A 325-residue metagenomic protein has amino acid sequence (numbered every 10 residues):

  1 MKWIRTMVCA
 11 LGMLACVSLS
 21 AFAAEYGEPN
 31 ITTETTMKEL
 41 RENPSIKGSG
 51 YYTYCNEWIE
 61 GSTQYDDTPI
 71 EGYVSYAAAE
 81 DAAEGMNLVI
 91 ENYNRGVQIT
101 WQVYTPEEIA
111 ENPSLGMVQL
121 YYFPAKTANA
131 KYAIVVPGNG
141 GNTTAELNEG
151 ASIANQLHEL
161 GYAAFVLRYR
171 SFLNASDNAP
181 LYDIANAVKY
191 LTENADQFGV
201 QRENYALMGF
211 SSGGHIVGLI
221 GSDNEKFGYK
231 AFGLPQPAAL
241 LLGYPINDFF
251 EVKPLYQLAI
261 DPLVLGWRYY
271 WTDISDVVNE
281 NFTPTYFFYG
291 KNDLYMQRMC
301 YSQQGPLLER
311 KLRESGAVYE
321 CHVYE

Functional and structural regions predicted by a protein language model:
A24-P44, P306-E325: C-terminal catalytic histidine-bearing segment of alpha/beta-hydrolase fold enzymes
L40, P44, G48-A128, S176-D177 (+1 more regions): N-terminal cap/lid segment of alpha/beta-hydrolase-fold proteins
V118-N129, D196-F198, S275-N279: Short beta-strand-to-loop junctions in surface cap/lid or active-site-entrance loops
A130-N139: Short beta-strand element of the alpha/beta-hydrolase
Y132, H158-R168, A206, A239 (+1 more regions): A fold-wide structural signal in alpha/beta-hydrolase
A145-S152, L167-R202: Catalytic nucleophile-loop/oxyanion-hole region of alpha/beta-hydrolase and closely related hydrolase-like folds
N186-Y269: Primarily recognizes the serine-hydrolase "nucleophile elbow" in alpha/beta-hydrolase and SGNH/GDSL folds
A231-V252, L265-P306, R310, E314: The feature captures the conserved acid-bearing segment of alpha/beta-hydrolase catalytic domains
